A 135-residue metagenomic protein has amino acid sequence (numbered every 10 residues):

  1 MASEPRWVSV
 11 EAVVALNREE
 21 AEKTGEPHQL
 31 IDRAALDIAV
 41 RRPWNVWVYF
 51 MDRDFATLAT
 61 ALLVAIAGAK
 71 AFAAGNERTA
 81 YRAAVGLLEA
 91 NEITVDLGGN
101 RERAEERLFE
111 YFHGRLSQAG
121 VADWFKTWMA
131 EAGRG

Functional and structural regions predicted by a protein language model:
M1-G135: FIC/Doc superfamily catalytic core
